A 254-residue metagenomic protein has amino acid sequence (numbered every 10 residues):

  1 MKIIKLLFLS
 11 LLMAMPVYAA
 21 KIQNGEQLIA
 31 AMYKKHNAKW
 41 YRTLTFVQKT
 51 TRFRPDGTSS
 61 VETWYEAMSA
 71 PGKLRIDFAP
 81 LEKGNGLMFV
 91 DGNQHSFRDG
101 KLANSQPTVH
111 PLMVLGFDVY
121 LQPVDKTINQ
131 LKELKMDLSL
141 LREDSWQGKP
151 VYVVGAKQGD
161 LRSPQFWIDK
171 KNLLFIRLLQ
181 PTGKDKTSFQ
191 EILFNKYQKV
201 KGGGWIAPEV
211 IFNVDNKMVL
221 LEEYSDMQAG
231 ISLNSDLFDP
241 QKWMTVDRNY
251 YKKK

Functional and structural regions predicted by a protein language model:
M1-L6: Positively charged n-region of N-terminal signal peptides that target proteins for export
L7-A14: Bacterial N-terminal signal peptides
A20-A30, W40, N93-R162, G183-K186 (+1 more regions): Flexible, processing/modification-adjacent segments and terminal tails in exported/periplasmic/extracellular proteins
N24-A103, S139: N-terminal mature ectodomain segment of secretory-pathway/periplasmic proteins
A31-Y33, S60-E62, P123, D137-L140 (+2 more regions): Short structured motifs
P55, A70, R98, W146 (+2 more regions): Short, ordered coil/turn segments that flank beta-strands lining enzyme active or ligand-binding pockets
K83, Q147-P240: Gly/Pro-enriched, hydrophobic low-complexity segments that function as extracytoplasmic propeptides/linkers
